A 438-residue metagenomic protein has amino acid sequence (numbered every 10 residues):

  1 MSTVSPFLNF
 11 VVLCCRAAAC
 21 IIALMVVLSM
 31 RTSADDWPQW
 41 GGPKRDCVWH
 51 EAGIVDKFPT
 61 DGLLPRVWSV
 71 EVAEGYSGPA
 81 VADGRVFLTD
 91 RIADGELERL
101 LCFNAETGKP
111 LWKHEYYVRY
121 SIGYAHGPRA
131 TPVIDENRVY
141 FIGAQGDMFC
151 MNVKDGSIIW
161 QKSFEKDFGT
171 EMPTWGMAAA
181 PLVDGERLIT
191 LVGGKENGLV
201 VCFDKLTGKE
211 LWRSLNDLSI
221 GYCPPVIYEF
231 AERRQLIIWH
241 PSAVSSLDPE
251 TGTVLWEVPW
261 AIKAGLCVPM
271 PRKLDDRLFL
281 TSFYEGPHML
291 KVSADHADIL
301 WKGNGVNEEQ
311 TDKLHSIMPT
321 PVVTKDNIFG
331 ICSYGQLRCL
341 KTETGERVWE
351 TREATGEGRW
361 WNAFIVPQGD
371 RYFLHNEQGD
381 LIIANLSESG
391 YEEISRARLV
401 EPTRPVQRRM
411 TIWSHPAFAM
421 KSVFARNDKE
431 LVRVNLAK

Functional and structural regions predicted by a protein language model:
M1-C15: N-terminal secretory signal peptides that target proteins for export/translocation
V4, I22-A23, S33: N-terminal compositionally biased, intrinsically disordered segments and leader/signal-like regions
C14-S29: Bacterial N-terminal signal peptides
R31-K438: Noncatalytic, solvent-exposed loop/strand surfaces of beta-propeller-type extracellular/periplasmic domains
